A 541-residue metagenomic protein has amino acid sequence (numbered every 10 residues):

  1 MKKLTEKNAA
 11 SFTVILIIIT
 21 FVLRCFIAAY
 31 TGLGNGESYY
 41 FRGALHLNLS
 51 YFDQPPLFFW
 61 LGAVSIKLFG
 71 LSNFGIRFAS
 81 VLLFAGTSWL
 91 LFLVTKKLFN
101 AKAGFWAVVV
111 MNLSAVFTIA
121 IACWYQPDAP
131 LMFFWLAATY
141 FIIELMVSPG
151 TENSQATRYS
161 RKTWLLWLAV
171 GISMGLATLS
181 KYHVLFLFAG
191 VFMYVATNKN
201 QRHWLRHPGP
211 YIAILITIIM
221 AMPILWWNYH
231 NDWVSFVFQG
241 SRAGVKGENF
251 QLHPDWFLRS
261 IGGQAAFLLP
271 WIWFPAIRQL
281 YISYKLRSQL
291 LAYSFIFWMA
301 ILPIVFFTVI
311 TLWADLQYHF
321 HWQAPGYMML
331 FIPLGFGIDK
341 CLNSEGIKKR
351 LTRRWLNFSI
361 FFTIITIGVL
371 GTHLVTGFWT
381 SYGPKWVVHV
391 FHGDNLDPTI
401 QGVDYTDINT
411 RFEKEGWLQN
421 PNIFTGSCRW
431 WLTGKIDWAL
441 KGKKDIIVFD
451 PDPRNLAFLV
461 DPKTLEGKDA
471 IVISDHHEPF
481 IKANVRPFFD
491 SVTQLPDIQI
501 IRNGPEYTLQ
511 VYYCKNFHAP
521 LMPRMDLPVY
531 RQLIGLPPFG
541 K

Functional and structural regions predicted by a protein language model:
V14, F78-F99, A137-F141: Transmembrane-helix motifs of polytopic, lipid-linked glycan transferases
I17, A107-L113, M174, T178: Short helix- or helix-capping micro-motifs that position conserved polar/aromatic residues at function-defining sites
L47, D315-I347, R354-W355, S359: Hydrophobic/aromatic-rich transmembrane helices and adjacent perimembrane loops
K96-K102, A138-L166: Membrane-interface transmembrane helices that cradle and orient dolichyl/undecaprenyl
A122-P130: Short acidic/glycine- and proline-prone juxtamembrane loop motifs at membrane-interface regions of multi-pass membrane
L176, F188-A292, M299, P303 (+2 more regions): Transmembrane-lumen/periplasm boundary regions of multi-pass, lipid-linked membrane glycan transferases
C341-K385: Signature aromatic-anchored transmembrane alpha helix within multi-pass, membrane-resident enzymes that catalyze glycan
D407, G416, V448, P453-K541: Aromatic/acidic, Gly/Pro-rich catalytic loop(s) in extracytoplasmic/lumenal soluble domains of multi-pass membrane
